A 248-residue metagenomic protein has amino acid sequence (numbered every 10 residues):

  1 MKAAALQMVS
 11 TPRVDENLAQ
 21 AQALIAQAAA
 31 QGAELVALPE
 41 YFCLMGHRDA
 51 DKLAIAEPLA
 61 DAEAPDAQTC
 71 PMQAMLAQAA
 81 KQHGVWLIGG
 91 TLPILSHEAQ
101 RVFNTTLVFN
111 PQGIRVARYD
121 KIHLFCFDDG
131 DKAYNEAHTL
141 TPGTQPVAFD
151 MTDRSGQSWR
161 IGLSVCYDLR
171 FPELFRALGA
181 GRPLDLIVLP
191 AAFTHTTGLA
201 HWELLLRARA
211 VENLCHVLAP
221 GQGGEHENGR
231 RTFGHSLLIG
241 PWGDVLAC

Functional and structural regions predicted by a protein language model:
M1-A4: Extreme N-terminal starter segment of soluble prokaryotic enzymes
Q7-V14: Short polar catalytic/cofactor-binding loops
V14, A23-Q112, R118-D120, T194-C215: Cys-nucleophile CN-hydrolase/nitrilase-fold catalytic domain and related Cys-dependent amidase chemistry that acts on
E16-Q27, R170-L178: Short, acidic/polar
L59-D61, H97-R182, T194-L204: Active-site catalytic loop in hydrolytic enzyme cores
A64-I88, L169-C248: CN hydrolase (nitrilase-like) catalytic-core segments centered on the catalytic cysteine and neighboring Lys/Glu
L87-I94, C126-Y134, V217-G221: Short Pro/Gly-enriched beta-strand edge/turn motifs at strand-loop
